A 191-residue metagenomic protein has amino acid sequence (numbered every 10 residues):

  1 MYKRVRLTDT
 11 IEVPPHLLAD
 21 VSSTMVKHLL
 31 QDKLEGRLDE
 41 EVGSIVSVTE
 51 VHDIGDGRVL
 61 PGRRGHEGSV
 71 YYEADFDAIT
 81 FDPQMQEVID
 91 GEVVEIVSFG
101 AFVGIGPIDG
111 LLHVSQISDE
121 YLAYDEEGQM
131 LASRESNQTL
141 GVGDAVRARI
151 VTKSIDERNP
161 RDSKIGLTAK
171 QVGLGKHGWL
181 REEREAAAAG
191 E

Functional and structural regions predicted by a protein language model:
M1-E191: Single-stranded RNA-binding regions, centering on S1/OB-family and related RNA-binding modules
